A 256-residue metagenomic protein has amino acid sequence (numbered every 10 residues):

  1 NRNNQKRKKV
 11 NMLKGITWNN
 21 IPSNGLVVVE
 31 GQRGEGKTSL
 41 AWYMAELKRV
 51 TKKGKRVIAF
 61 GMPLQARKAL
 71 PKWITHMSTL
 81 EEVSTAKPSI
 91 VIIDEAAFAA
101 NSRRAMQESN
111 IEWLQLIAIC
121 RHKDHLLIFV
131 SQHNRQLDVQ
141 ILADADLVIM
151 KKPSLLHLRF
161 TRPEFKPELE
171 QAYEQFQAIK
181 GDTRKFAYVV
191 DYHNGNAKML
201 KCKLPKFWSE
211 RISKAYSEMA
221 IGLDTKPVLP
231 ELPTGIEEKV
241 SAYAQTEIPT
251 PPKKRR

Functional and structural regions predicted by a protein language model:
N1-E35, S39-E46, K253-R256: Basic- and hydrophobic-enriched, low-structure N-terminal and domain-boundary segments that flank ATP-binding catalytic
K9-M12, S23, V27, A178-R256: Conserved P-loop NTPase motor module
V27-E46, P63, H76-E164: Conserved P-loop NTPase motor cores
L47-V57: Post-Walker A helix-loop "phosphate-sensing" segment adjacent to the P-loop in P-loop NTPases
G54-R56, P88, R184-F186: Short, surface-exposed beta-edge/turn micro-motifs
I58-W73, E82: AAA+/P-loop NTPase substrate/partner-engagement loops
M62-L64, K152, V190-N196: Short, flexible beta-strand-to-coil junctions
A118, H157-K198: P-loop/Walker A phosphate-binding loop and immediately adjacent motor/lid segment at beta-alpha junctions
